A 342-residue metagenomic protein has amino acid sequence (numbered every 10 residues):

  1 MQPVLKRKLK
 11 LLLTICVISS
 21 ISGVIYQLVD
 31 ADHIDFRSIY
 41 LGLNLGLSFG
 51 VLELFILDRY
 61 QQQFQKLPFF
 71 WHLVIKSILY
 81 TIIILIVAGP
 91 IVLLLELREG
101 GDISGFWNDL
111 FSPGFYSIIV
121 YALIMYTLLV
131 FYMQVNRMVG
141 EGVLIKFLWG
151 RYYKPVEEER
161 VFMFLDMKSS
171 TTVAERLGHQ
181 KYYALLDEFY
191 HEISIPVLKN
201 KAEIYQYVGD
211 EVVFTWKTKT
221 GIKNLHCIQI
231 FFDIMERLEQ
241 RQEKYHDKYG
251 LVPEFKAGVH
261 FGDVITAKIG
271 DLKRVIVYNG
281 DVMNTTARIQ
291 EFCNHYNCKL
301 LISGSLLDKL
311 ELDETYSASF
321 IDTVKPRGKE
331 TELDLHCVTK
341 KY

Functional and structural regions predicted by a protein language model:
M1-Y40: Membrane-anchoring hydrophobic segments
I15-S19, R37-D58: Generic alpha-helical transmembrane segments
L52-Q61, F69-P113: Hydrophobic transmembrane alpha-helices
L97-E158: Regulatory cytosolic signal-relay segments
P155-Q229: Catalytic NTP-binding/metal-coordinating core of nucleotidyl cyclase/transferase enzymes
N200-H226, Q242-D281: Catalytic core of nucleotidyl cyclases, primarily class III adenylyl/guanylyl cyclases
H260, D281-G304: Catalytic/regulatory signature loops of cyclic-dinucleotide turnover enzymes and related class III nucleotidyl cyclases
H295-Y342: Cytosolic regulatory/linker segments at or just downstream of nucleotide-handling modules in signal-transduction
